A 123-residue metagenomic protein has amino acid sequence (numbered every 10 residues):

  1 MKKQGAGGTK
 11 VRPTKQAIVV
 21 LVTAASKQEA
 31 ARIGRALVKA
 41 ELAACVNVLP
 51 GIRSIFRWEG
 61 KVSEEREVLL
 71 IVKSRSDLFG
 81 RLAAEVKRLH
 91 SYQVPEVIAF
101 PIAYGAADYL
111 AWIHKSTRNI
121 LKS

Functional and structural regions predicted by a protein language model:
M1-S123: Positively charged, small/polar-rich N-terminal and surface patches that mediate targeting and assembly and bind
